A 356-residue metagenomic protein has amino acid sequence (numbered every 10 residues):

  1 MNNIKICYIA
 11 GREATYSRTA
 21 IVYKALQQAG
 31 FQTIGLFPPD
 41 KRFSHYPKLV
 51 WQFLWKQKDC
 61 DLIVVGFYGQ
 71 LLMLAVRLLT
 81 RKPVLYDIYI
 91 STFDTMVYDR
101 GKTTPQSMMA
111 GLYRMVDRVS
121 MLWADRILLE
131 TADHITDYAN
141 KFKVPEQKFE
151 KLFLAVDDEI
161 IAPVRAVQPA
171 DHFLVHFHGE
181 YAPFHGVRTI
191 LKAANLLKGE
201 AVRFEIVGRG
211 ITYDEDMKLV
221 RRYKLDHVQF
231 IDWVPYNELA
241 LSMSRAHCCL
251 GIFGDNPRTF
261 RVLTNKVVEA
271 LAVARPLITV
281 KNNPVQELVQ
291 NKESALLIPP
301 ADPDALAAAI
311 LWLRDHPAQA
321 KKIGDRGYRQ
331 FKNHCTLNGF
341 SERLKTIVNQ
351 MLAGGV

Functional and structural regions predicted by a protein language model:
C7, V167-N195, F204-E205: Conserved donor-binding/catalytic core segment of Leloir-type glycosyltransferases
W51-L54, S107-I127: Membrane-proximal helix-turn-helix segments that form the acceptor-binding/catalytic region of lipid-linked
D94, H185, P235-S242, H247-V268 (+1 more regions): Nucleotide-sugar-dependent
D133, A155: Carbohydrate-associated surface elements
H178, R203-D216: Glycosyltransferase donor-sugar binding loop
D214-L241: Nucleotide-activated donor-binding/catalytic signature segment of Leloir-type glycosyltransferases, i.e., the conserved
N291-K292, L296-P303, W312-P317: Conserved acidic donor-binding segment of nucleotide-sugar-dependent glycosyltransferases
A305, W312, Q319-N333: A short, well-ordered alpha-helix in the C-terminal region of glycosyltransferases
